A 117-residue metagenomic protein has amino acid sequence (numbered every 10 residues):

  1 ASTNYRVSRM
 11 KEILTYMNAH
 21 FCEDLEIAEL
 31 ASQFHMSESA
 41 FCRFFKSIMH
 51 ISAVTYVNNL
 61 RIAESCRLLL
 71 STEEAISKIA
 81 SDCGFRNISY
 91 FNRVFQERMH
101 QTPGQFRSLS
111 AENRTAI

Functional and structural regions predicted by a protein language model:
A1-T15, A40: An amphipathic alpha-helical interaction segment
K11-T15, A19, E23-E29, S47-S89 (+1 more regions): Terminal helix-turn-helix DNA-binding modules in bacterial transcription factors
E29-S37: Long, charge-rich low-complexity segments
Q33-F34, C83-G84, F95: Core residues of bacterial helix-turn-helix
S37, F41, E73-A75: Helix-turn-helix DNA-binding module
A40-F41, F45, Y90-F91, F95: Short hydrophobic/aromatic patch on the recognition helix
